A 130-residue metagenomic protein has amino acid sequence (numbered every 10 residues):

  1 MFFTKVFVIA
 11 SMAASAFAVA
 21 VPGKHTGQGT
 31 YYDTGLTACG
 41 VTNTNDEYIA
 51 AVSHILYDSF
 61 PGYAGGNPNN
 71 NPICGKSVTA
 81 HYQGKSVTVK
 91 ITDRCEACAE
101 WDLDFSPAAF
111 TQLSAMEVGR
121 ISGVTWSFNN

Functional and structural regions predicted by a protein language model:
F2-V6, A10-N130: Secreted/periplasmic proteins
